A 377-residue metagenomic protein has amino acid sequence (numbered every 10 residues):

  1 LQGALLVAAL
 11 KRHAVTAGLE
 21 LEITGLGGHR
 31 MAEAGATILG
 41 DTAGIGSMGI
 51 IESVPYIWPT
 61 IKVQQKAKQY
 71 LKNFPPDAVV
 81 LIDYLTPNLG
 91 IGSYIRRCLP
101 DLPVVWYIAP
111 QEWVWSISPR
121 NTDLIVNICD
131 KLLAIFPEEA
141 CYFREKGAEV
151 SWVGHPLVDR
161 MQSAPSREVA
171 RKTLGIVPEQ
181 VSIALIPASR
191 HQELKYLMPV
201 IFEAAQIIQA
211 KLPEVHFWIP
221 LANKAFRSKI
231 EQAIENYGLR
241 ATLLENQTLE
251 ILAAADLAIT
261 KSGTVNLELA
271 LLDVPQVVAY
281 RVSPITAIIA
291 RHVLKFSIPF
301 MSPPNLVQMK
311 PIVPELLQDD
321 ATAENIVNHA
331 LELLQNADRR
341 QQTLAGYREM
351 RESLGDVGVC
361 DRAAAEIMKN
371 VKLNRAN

Functional and structural regions predicted by a protein language model:
L1-N377: Nucleotide-activated sugar donor-binding and catalytic core shared by glycosyltransferases and related lipid-linked
